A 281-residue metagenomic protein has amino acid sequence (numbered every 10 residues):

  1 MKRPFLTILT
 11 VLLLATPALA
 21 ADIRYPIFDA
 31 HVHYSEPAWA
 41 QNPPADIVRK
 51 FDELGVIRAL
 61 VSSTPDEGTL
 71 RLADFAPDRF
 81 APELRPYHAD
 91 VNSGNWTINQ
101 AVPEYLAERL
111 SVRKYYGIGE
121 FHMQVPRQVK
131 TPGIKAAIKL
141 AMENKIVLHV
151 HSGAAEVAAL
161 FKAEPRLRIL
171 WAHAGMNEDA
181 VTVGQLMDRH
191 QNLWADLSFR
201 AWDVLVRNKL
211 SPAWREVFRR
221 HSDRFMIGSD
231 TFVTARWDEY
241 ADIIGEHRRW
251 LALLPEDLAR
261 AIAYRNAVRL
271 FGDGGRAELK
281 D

Functional and structural regions predicted by a protein language model:
K2-P4, A21-F28, A40-S62, E67 (+3 more regions): Mid-to-C-terminal alpha-helical segments outside catalytic/metal-binding sites
T7-P17: Bacterial N-terminal signal peptides
D22, E67-V147, W194-D196, A201-W202: Active-site gating/metal-coordination segments in enzymes
I23-P26, A30, G55-A59, A76-E83 (+6 more regions): Short, well-ordered coil/turn segments that N-cap beta-strands
V32, F121, A174, S229-T231: Active-site metal-binding loops of divalent metal-dependent hydrolases
V32-P43, D90-T97, L205: Acidic/histidine-rich helix-loop elements that form or flank divalent-metal/phosphate-binding sites at the catalytic
P43-K50, G68-L72, A101-R109, G133-A137 (+4 more regions): A general structural detector for well-ordered alpha-helical segments in enzyme core domains, enriched
P82-L84, Q128-I227, E278-K280: Catalytic pocket-lining loop regions of alpha/beta-barrel enzymes, especially the amidohydrolase/enolase/GH5 lineages
